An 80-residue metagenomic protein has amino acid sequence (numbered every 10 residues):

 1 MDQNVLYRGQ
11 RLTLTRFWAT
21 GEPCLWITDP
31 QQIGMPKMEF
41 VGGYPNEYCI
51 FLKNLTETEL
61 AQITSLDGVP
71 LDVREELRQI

Functional and structural regions predicted by a protein language model:
M1-I80: Terminal leader/tail segments of proteins
